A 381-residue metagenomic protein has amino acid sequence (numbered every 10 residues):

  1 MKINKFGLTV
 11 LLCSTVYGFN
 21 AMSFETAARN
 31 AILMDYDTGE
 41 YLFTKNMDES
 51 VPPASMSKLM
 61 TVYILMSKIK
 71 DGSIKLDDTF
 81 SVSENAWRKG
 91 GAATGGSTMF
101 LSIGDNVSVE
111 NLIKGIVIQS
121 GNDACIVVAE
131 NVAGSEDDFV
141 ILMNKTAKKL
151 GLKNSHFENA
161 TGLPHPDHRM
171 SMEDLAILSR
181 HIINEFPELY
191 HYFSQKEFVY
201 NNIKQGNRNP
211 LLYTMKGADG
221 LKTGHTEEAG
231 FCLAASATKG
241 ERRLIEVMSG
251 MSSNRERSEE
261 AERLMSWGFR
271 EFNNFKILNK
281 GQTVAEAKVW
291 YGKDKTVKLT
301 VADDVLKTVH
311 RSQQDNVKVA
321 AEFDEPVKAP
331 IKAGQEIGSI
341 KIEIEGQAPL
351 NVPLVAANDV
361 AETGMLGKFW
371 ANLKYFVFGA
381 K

Functional and structural regions predicted by a protein language model:
M1-L8: Bacterial N-terminal signal peptides that target proteins for export
L11-L12, L65: Enrichment for repetitive, rod-forming helical segments
C13-G18: N-terminal signal peptide c-region/cleavage motif recognized by signal peptidases
F19-A176, R180-N184: Active-site-adjacent loops and short helices of periplasmic peptidoglycan-processing enzymes
L152-H156, P164-K381: Domain-terminus/edge residues, biased toward the C-terminal soluble/receptor-binding domains of extracytoplasmic
